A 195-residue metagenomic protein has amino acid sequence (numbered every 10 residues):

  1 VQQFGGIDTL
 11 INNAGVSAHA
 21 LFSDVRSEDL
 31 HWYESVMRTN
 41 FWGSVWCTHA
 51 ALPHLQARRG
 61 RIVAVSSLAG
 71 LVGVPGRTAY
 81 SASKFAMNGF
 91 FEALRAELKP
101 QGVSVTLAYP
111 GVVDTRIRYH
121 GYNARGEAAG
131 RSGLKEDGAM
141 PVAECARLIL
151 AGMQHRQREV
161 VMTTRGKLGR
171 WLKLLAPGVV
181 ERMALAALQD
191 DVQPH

Functional and structural regions predicted by a protein language model:
V1-G5: Conserved amphipathic alpha-helix within the SDR
S17-E34, G76-A79: Conserved mid-core segment of classical short-chain dehydrogenase/reductases
T48, S83: Active-site helix of classical SDR
P53, A96-K99: Alpha-helical segment proximal to the catalytic Tyr-Lys
S67: Residue(s) in the substrate-gating loop at a strand-loop-helix junction that position the organic substrate next
G73-S81, A93: Active-site loop-to-helix junction immediately N-terminal to the catalytic Tyr of the SDR YXXXK motif in Rossmann-fold
P100-T164: SDR active-site lid
